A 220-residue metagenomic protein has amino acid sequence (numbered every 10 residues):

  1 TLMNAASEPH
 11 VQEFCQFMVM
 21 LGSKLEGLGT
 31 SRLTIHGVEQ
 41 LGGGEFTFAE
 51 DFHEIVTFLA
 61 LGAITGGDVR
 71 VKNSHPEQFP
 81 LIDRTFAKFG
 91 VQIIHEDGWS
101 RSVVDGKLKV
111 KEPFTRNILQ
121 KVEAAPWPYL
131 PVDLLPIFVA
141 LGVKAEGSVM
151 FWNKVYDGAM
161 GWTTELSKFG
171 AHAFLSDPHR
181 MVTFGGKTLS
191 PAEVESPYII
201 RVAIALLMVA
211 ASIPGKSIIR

Functional and structural regions predicted by a protein language model:
T1-R220: Short, structured segments at the rim of ligand-binding sites
